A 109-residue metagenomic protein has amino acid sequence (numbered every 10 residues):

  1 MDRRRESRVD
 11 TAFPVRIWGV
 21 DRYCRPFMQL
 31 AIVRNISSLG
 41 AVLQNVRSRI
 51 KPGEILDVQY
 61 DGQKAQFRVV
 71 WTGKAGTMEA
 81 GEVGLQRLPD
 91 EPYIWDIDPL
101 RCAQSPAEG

Functional and structural regions predicted by a protein language model:
M1-G109: Structured alpha-helical
